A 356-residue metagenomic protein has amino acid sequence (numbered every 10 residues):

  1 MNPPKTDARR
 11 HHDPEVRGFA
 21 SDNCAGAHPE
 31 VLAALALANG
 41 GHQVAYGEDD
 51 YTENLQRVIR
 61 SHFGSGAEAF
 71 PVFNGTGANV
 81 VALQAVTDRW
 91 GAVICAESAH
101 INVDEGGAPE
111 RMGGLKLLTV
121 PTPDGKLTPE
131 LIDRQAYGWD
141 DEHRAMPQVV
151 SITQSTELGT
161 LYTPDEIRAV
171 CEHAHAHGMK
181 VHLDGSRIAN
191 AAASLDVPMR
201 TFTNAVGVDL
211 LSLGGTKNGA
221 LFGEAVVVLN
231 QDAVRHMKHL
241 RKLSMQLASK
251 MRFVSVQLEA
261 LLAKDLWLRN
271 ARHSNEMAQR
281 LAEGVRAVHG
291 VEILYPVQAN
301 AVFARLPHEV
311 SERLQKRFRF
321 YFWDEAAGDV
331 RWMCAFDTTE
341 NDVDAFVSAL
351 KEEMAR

Functional and structural regions predicted by a protein language model:
N2-Y295, A299-R317, F322-T338, F346-R356: Conserved PLP-enzyme active-site core in the AAT-like
